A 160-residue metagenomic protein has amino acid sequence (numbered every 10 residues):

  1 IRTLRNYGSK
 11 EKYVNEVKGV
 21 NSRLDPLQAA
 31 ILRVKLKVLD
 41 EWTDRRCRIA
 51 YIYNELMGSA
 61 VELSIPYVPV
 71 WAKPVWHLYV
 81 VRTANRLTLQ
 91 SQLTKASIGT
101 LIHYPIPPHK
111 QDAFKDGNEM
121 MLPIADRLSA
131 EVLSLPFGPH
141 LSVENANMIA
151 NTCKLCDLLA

Functional and structural regions predicted by a protein language model:
I1-A160: PLP-dependent aminotransferase class I/II
